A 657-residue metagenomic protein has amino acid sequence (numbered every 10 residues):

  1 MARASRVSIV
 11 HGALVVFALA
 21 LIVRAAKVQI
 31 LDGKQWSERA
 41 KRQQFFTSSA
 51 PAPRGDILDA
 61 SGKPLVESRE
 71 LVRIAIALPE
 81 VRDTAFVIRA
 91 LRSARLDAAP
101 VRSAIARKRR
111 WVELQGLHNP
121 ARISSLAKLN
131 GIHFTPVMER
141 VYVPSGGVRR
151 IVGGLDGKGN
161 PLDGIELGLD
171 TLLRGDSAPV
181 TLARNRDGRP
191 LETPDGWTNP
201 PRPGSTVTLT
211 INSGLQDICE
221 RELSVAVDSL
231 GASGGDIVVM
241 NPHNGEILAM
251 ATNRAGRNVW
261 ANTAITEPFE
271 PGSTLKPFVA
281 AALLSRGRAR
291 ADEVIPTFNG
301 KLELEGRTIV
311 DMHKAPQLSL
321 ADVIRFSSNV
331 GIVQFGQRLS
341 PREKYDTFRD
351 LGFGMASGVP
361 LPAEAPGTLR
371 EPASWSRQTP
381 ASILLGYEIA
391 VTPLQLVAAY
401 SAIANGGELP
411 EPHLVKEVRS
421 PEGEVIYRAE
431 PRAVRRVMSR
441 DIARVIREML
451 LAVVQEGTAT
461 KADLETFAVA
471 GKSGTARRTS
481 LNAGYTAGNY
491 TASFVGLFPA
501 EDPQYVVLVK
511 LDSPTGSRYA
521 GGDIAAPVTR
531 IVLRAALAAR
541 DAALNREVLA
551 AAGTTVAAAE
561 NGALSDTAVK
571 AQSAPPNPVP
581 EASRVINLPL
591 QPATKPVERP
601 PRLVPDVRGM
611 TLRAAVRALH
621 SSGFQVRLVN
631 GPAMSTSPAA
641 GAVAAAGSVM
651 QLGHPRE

Functional and structural regions predicted by a protein language model:
A2-Q35: Hydrophobic alpha-helical transmembrane signal-anchor segments
L31, I76, E80, A85-L96 (+2 more regions): Small/polar-residue-rich segments within soluble enzyme cores
Q43-S48, L71-P79, I88, K108-G116 (+11 more regions): Second-shell loop/turn segments in exported
P51-R95: Juxtamembrane extramembrane loops of integral membrane proteins
V101-R110, A232-N244, L248, I295-G300 (+4 more regions): Acidic/histidine-enriched alpha-helical segments
N185-T198, G235-P271, F278-D512, G521: Beta-lactam-recognizing serine transpeptidase/beta-lactamase-like catalytic domain environment
L191-G235: Conserved, well-ordered alpha-helix/loop/beta-strand core segments that scaffold catalytic motifs
T466, A520, I531-E657: Ligand-recognition elements built from short beta-strands and adjacent flexible loops
